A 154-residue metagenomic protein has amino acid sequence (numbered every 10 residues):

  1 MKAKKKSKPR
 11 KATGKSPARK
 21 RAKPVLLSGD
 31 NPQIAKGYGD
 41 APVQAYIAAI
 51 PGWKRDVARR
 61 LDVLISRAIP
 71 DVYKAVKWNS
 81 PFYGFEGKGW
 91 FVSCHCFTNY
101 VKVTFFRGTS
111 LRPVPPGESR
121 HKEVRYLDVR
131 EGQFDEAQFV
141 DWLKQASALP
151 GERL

Functional and structural regions predicted by a protein language model:
K2-L154: Charge-dense, helix-prone N-terminal extensions
